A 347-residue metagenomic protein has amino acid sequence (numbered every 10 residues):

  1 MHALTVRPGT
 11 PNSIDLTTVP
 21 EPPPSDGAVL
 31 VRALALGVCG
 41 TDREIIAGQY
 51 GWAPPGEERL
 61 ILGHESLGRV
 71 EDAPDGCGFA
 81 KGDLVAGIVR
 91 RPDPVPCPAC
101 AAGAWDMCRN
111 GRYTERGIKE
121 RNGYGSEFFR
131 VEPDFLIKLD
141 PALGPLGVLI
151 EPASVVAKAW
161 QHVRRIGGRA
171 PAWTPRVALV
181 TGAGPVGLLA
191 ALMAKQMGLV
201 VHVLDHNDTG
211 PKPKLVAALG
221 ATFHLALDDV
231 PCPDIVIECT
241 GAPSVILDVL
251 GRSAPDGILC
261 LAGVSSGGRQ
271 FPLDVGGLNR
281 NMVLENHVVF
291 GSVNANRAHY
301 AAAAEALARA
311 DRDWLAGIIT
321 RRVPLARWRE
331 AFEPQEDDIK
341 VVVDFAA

Functional and structural regions predicted by a protein language model:
P22-L36, G51-P98, D140-A142: Glycine-rich beta-strand-centered segment in the early N-terminal region that forms part of a ligand/cofactor-binding
E65, D83-L84, A99, F128 (+3 more regions): Residue-level marker of beta-strand positions
P94-V177, T181: NAD(P)H dinucleotide-binding glycine-rich loop of Rossmann-like/cofactor-binding domains, especially the beta1-alpha1
L143-L227: Mid-domain Rossmann-like dinucleotide-binding core that forms the NAD(H)/NADP(H) cofactor-binding site
R165-V177, K214-H287: Glycine-rich cofactor phosphate-binding loops and adjacent beta1-alpha1 units of small-molecule cofactor enzyme domains
D205-T209, S265, A295: Residues in the short beta-alpha loop(s) of Rossmann-like NAD(P)-binding domains
L247, R297-A347: C-terminal hydrophobic helical "lid"/dimerization subdomain of Rossmann-like NAD(P)H-dependent oxidoreductases
R269-I319: C-terminal substrate-binding/catalytic core of Rossmann-like NAD(P)-dependent dehydrogenases/reductases
